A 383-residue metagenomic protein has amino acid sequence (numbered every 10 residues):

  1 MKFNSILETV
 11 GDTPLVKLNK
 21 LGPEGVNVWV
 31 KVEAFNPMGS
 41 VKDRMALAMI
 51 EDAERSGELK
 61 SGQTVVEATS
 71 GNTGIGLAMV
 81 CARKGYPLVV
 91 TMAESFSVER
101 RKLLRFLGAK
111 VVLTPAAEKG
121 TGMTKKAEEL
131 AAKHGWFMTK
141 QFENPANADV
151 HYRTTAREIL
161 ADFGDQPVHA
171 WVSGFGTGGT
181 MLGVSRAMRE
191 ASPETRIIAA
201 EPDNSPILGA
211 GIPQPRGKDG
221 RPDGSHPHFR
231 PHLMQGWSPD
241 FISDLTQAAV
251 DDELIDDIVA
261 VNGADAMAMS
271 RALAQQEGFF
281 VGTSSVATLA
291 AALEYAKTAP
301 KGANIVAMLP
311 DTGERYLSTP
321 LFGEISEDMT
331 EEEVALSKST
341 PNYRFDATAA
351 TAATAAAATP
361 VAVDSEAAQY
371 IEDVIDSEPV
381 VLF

Functional and structural regions predicted by a protein language model:
M1-Q63, S337-K338: Positively charged, low-complexity intrinsically disordered leader regions
T9-D12, T124, H134-G135, E190-T283 (+1 more regions): Active-site/ligand-binding loops adjacent to catalytic centers
P14, V30, K42, V65 (+12 more regions): Buried hydrophobic positions in well-ordered alpha/beta secondary-structure cores of metabolic enzymes
E51-E58, I75-P87, R105-F106, S185-S192 (+1 more regions): Alpha-helix C-terminal capping segments
G57-E94, P167-T180, S284-S285, V306-L309: A short, small-residue-rich loop immediately preceding and capping a beta-strand
T64, T73-L130, I207-P222, D244-A249 (+1 more regions): Active-site-proximal loop->helix
H134-G178, G183-M188, Q247-A260, A264-G278: Active-site/ligand-binding-proximal alpha/beta "capping" segment
Q369-F383: Local sequence-structure signature of Cys/Sec-based thiol-disulfide redox active-site neighborhoods
